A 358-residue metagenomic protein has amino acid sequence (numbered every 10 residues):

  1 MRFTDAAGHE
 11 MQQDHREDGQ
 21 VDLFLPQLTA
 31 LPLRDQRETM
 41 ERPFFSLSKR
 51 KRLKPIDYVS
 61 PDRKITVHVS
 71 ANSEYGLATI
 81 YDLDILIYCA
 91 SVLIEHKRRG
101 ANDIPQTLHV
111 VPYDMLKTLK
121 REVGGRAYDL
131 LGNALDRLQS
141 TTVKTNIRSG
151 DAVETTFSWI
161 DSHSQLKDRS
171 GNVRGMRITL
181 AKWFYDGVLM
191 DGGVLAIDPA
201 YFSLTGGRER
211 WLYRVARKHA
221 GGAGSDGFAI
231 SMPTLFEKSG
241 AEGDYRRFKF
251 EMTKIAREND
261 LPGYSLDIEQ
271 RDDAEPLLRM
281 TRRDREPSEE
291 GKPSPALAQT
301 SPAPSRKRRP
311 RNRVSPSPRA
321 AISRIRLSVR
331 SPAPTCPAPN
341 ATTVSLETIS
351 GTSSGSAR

Functional and structural regions predicted by a protein language model:
M1-V329, T343: Charged, alpha-helix-forming regions
R326, S356-R358: Extended alpha-helical interface modules used as scaffolds for assembling large macromolecular complexes
A341, T352-S354: Short, intrinsically disordered C-terminal tails of secreted or membrane-associated proteins
